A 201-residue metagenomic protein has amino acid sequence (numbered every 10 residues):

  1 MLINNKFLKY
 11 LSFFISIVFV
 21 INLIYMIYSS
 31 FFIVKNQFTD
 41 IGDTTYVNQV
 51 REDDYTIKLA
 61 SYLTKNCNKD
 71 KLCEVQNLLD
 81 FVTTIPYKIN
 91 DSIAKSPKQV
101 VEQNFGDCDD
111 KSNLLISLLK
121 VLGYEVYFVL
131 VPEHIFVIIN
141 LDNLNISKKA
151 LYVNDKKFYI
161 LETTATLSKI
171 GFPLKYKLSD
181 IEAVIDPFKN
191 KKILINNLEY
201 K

Functional and structural regions predicted by a protein language model:
M1-K201: A structural boundary/capping signal
